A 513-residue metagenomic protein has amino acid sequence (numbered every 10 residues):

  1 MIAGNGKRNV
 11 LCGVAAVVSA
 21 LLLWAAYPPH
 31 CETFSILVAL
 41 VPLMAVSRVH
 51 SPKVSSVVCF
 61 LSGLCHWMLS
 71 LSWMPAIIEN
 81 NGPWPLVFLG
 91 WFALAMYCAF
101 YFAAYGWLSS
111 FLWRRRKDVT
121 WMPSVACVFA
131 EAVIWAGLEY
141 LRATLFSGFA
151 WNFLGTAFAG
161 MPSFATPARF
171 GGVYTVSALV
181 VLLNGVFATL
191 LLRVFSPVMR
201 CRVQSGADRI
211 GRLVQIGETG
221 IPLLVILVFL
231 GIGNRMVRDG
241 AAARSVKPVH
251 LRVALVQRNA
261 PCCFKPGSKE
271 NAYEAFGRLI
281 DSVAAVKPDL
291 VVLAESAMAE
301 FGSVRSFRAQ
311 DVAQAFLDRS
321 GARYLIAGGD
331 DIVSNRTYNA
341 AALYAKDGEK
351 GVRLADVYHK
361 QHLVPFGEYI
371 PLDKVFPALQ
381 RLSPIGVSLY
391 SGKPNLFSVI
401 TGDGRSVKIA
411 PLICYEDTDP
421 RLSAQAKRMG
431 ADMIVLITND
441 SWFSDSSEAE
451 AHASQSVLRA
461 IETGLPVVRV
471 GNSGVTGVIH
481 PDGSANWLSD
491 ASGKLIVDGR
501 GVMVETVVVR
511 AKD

Functional and structural regions predicted by a protein language model:
I2-V237, S444-D445, A460, V467 (+3 more regions): Membrane-embedded alpha-helical bundles of multi-pass enzymes that act on lipidic or dolichyl-linked glycan substrates
Y27-L43, H66-W73, Q257-R258, P288-S303 (+2 more regions): Short, conserved active-site loops that position catalytic residues or coordinate cofactors/metal ions across diverse
S72, G106, R169, G185 (+5 more regions): Short, contiguous clusters of charged residues that form electrostatic/catalytic patches at enzyme active sites, used
A76-G90, R116, A143-G171, T337-P420 (+1 more regions): Active-site catalytic loop in hydrolytic enzyme cores
C98, L290, A297-M298, R305-I326 (+3 more regions): CN hydrolase (nitrilase-like) catalytic-core segments centered on the catalytic cysteine and neighboring Lys/Glu
F158, A260, I332, G348 (+4 more regions): Residue-level detector of flexible, active-site-proximal loop/helix-junction positions within diverse enzyme catalytic
G171, A178, E295, G329 (+1 more regions): Glycine-rich, N-terminal phosphate-binding loop of Rossmann-like dinucleotide-binding domains
I226, I232-Y369, P394-S406, A410-D417 (+2 more regions): Soluble catalytic regions of membrane-associated enzymes that act on cell-envelope and secretory-pathway components
